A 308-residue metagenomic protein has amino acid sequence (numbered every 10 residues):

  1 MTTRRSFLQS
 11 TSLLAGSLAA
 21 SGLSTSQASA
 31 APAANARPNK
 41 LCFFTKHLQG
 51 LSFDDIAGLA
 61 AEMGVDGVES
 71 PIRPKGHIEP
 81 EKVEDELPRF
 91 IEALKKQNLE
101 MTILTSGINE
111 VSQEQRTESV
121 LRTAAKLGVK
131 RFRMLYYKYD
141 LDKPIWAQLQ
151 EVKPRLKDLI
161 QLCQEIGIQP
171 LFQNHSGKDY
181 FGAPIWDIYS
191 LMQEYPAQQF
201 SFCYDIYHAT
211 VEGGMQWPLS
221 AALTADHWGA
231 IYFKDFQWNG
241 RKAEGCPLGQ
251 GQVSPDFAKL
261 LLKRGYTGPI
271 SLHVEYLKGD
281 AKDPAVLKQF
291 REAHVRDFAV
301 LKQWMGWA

Functional and structural regions predicted by a protein language model:
T2-L23, Q27-K40, L51-M63, G128 (+2 more regions): Histidine-acidic metal/acid-base catalytic patches
T11-G22, D54-A57, A93, Q97-E100 (+3 more regions): Active-site acidic/histidine proton-transfer and metal-coordination neighborhood in alpha/beta enzyme cores
N39-T45, V68-S70, M101-S106, F132-M134 (+4 more regions): Hydrophobic faces of well-ordered beta-strands that scaffold small-molecule active sites in alpha/beta enzyme cores
K46-L48, P71-K75, S106-N109, Y137-Y139 (+4 more regions): Active-site beta-loop-alpha junctions enriched in small/polar residues
M63-P74, L99: Short, conserved active-site loops that position catalytic residues or coordinate cofactors/metal ions across diverse
P71-I91: Glycine-rich, proline-tolerant flexible connector loops at the mouths of alpha/beta enzymes
P74-P80, Y137, K242-G245: Vicinal oxygen chelate
P80-L87, E110, D142-L149, F181 (+3 more regions): Flexible, glycine- and charge-enriched loops at secondary-structure boundaries
